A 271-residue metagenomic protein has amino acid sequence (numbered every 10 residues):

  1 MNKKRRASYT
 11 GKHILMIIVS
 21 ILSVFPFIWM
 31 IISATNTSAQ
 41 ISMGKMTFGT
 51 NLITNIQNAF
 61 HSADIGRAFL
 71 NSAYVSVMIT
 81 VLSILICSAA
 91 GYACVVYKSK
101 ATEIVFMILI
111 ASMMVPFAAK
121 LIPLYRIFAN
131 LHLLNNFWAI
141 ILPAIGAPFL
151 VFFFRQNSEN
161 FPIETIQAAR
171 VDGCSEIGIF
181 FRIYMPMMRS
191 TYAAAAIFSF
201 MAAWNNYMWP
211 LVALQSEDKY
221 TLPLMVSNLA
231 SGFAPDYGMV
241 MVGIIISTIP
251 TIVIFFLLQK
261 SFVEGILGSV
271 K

Functional and structural regions predicted by a protein language model:
N2-K271: A structural signal for multi-pass alpha-helical bundles of membrane permease subunits that mediate small-molecule
